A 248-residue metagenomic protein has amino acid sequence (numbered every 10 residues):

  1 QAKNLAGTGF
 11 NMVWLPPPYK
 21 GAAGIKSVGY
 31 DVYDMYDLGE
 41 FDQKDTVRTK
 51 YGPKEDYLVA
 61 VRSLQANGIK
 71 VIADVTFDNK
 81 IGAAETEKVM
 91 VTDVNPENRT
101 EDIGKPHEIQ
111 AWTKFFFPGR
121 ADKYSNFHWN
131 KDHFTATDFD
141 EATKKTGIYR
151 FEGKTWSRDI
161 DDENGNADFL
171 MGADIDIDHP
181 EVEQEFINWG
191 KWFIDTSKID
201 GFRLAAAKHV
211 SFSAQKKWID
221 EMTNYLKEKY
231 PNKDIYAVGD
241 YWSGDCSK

Functional and structural regions predicted by a protein language model:
Q1-K70, D78, E85-K88, N166-I175: N-terminal structural segment of carbohydrate-active enzymes
T8, P17-P18, A83, D159 (+2 more regions): N-terminal pro-sequences and low-complexity stem/linker regions of secreted or lumenal proteins
Y19, F77-I81, S157-D161, M171 (+2 more regions): Active-site-proximal loop/turn and secondary-structure-junction residues that shape catalytic pockets, frequently
A23-D37, D78-D159: Aromatic- and acidic-residue-enriched segments that line the glycan-binding/catalytic groove of carbohydrate-active
G24-Y36, A60-Q65, I69, A73 (+3 more regions): Active-site-proximal helices and loops of the catalytic beta/alpha 8
T49-G52, D174, D178, F202 (+1 more regions): Conserved aromatic-histidine-acidic binding/catalytic patches
P53, Y57, E183-F186, Q215: Aromatic/hydrophobic pocket-lining residues that form the small-molecule binding cavity in soluble enzyme cores
K114, K131, T143-K191, T196 (+1 more regions): Active-site-adjacent "subsite" loops/lids of carbohydrate-active enzymes
